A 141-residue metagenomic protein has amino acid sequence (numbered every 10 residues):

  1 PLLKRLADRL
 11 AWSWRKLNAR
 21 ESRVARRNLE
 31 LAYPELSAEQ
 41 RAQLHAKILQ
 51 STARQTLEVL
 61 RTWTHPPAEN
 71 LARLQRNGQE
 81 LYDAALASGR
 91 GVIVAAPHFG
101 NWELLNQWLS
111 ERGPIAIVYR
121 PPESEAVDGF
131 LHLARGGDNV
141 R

Functional and structural regions predicted by a protein language model:
P1-A96, D128-L131, N139: Membrane-anchoring hydrophobic helices of lipid-metabolizing enzymes
S88-R141: Catalytic core of membrane glycerolipid acyltransferases/transacylases, capturing the structured, soluble-facing
